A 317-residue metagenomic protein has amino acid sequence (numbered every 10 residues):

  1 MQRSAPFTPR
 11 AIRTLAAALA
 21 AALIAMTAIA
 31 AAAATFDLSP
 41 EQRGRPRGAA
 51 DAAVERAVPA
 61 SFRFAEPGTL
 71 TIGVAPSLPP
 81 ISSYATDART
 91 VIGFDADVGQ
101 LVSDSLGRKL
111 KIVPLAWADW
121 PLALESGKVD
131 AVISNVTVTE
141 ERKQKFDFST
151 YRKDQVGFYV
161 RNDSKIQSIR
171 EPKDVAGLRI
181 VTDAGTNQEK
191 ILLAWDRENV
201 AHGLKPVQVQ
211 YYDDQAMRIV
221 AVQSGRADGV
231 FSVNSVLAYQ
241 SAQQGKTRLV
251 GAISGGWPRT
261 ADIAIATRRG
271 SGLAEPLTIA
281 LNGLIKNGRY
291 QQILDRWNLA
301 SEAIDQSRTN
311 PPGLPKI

Functional and structural regions predicted by a protein language model:
T35-N135, R296: Extracytoplasmic small-molecule ligand-binding "clamshell" domains of the periplasmic binding protein/Venus flytrap
D37-V54, N187-L204, L249-V250, N282-I317: Ligand-binding clefts/hinges and TM-proximal coupling segments of bilobed small-molecule sensing domains
G73-L78, V113-A118, G127, A131-T139 (+8 more regions): Beta->alpha turn/N-cap motifs
A85-T86, G99-G107, Q188-Y211, S241-G245: Ligand-binding cleft/hinge of the Venus flytrap
L101-S105, V113-P114, A118-A131, K145-F146 (+2 more regions): Short helices/loops that flank or line small-molecule/ion binding pockets
D119-L122, V136-K143, I191-V200, Q223-R259: A ligand-binding cleft/hinge motif common to bilobed small-molecule-binding domains
K153-V160, A242-N282, L299-I317: Periplasmic-binding protein-like
N162-I180: Flexible hinge/capping segments at coil-to-helix
